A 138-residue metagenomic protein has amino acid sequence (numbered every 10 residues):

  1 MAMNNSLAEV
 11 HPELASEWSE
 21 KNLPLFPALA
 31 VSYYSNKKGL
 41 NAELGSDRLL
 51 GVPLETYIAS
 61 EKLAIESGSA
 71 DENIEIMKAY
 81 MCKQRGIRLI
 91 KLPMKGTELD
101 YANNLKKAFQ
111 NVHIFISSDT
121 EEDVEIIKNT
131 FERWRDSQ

Functional and structural regions predicted by a protein language model:
M1-Q138: Nucleic-acid endo/exonuclease domains
